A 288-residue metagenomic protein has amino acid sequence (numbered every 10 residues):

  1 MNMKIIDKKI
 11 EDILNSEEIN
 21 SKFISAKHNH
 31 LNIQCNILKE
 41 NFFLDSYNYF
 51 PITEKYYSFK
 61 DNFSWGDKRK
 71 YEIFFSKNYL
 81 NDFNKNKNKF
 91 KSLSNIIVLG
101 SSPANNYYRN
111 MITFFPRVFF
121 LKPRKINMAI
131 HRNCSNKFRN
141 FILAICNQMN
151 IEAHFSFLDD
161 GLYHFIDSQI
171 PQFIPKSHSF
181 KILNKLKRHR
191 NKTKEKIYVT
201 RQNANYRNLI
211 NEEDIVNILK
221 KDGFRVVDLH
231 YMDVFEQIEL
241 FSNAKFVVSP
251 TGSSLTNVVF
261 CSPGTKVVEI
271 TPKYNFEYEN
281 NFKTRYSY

Functional and structural regions predicted by a protein language model:
M1-Y288: The feature primarily captures lumenal catalytic ectodomains of type II secretory-pathway glycosyltransferases
